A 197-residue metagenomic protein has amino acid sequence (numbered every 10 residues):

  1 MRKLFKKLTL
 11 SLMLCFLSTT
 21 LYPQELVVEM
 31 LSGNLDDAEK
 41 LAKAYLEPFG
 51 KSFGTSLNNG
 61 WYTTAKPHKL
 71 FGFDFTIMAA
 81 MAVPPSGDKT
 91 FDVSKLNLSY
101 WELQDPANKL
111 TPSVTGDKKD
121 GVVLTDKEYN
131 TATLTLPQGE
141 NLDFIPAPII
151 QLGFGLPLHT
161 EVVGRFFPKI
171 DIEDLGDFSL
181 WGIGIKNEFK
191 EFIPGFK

Functional and structural regions predicted by a protein language model:
M1-V27: Bacterial Sec-dependent N-terminal signal peptides
P23-D120: Outer-membrane beta-barrel biogenesis signature
Y62-T64, P137-N141, D171-D174: Outer-membrane beta-barrel domain signature
T63-F71, S86, H159, D174 (+1 more regions): Short loop/turn motifs that connect adjacent beta-strands in outer-membrane beta-barrel proteins
T64-K66, F75-I77, I150-L156, I183-F189: Residues on the lipid-exposed face of transmembrane beta-strands in outer-membrane beta-barrel proteins
K69-F71, D143-P148, G176-I183: Residues that define the transmembrane beta-barrel architecture of outer-membrane proteins
F71-I77, T160-G164, I183, K197: Transmembrane beta-strands of outer-membrane beta-barrel proteins
A79-V83, F166-I170, F189: Transmembrane beta-strands of outer-membrane beta-barrel pores
